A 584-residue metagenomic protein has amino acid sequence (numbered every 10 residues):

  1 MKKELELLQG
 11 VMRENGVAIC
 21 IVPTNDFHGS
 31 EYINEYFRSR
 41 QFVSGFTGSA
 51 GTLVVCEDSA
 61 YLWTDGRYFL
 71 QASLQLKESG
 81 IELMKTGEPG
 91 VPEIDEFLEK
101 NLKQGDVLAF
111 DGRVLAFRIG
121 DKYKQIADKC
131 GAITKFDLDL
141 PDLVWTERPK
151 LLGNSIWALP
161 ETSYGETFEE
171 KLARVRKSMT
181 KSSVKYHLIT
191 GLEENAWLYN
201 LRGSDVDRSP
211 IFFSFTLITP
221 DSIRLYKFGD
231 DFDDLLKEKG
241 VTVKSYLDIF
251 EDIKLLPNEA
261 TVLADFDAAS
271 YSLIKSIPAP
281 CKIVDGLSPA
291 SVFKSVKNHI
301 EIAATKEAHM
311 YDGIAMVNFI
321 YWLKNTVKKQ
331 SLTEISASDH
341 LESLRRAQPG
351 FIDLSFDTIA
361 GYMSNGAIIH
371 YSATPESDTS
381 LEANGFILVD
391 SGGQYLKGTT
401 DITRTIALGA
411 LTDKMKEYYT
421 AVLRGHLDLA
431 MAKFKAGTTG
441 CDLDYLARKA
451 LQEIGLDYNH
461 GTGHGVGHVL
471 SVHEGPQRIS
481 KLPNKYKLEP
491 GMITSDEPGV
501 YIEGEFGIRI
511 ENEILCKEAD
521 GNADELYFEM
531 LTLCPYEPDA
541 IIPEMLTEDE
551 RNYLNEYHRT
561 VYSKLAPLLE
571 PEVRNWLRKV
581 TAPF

Functional and structural regions predicted by a protein language model:
M1-F584: Active-site neighborhoods and metal-handling regions in enzymes and metal-associated proteins
